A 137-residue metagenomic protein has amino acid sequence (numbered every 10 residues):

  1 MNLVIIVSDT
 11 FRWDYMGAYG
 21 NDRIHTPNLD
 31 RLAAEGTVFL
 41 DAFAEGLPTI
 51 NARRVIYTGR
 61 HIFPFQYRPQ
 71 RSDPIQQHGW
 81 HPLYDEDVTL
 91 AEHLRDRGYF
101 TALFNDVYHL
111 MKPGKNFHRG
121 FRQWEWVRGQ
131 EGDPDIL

Functional and structural regions predicted by a protein language model:
M1-L40, G46: Active-site-proximal N-terminal segment of extracellular/periplasmic enzymes that hydrolyze or transfer
T10, T26, T37, T49 (+3 more regions): Ser/Thr-centric signal marking residues that sit in or immediately flank functional binding/regulatory motifs
F11, A34, V38, N51-A52 (+2 more regions): Residue-level signal for pocket-adjacent positions within structured domains
W13, E45-L47, F63-P64, L110: Active-site loop signature of alpha/beta-hydrolase-fold enzymes
A42-E45, F104-D106: Conserved beta-strand termini and adjacent loop/short-helix elements that scaffold enzyme active sites in alpha/beta
A44-I56: Short, surface-exposed acidic-centric catalytic microdomains
R53-V55, R60-L137: Catalytic-site neighborhoods of secreted/periplasmic enzymes that process anionic sulfate/phosphate groups
